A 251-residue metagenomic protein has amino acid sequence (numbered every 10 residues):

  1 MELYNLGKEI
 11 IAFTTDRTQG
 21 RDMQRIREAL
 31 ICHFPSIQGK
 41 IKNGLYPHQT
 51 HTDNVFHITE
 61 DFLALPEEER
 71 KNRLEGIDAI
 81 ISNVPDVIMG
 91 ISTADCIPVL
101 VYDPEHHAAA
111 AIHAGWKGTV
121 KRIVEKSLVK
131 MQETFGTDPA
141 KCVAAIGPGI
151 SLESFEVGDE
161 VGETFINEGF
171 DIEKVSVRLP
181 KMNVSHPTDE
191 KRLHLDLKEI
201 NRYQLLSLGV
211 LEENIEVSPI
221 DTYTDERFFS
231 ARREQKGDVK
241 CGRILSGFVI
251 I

Functional and structural regions predicted by a protein language model:
M1-I251: Active-site microenvironment for binding and transforming phosphate-containing groups
